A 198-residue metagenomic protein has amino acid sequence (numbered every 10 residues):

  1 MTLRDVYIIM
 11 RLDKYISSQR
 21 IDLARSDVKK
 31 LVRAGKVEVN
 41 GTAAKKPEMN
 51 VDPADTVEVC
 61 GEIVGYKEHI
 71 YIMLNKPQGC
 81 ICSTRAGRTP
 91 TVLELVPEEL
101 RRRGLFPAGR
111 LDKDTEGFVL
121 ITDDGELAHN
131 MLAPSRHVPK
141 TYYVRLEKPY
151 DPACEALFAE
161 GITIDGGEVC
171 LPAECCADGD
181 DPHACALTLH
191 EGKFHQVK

Functional and structural regions predicted by a protein language model:
L3, Y7-V57: A basic, amphipathic helix-loop patch mediating RNA/tRNA/ribosome contacts
D27, K36, M49-K198: RNA pseudouridine synthases
